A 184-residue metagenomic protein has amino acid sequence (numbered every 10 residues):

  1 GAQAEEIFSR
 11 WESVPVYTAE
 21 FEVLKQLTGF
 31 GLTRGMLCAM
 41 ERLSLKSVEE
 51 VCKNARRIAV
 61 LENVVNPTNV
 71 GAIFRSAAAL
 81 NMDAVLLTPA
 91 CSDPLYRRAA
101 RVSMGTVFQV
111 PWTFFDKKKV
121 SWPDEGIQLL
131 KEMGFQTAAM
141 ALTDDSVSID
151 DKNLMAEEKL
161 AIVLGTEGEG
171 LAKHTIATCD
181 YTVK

Functional and structural regions predicted by a protein language model:
G1, F8-W11, T18, L45-D145: RNA substrate-binding interface of SAM-dependent RNA methyltransferases
Q3-L37, E41: Glycine/small-residue-rich loop that forms an oxyanion/phosphate-binding "nest" at active or ligand-binding sites
E5, R97, A172-I176: Short, surface-exposed alpha-helical segments at coil->helix boundaries
V16, F108-T113, V163, T182-K184: Short hydrophobic/aromatic-enriched beta-strand-loop microsegments
A138-K184: Active-site/ligand-binding-proximal alpha/beta "capping" segment
